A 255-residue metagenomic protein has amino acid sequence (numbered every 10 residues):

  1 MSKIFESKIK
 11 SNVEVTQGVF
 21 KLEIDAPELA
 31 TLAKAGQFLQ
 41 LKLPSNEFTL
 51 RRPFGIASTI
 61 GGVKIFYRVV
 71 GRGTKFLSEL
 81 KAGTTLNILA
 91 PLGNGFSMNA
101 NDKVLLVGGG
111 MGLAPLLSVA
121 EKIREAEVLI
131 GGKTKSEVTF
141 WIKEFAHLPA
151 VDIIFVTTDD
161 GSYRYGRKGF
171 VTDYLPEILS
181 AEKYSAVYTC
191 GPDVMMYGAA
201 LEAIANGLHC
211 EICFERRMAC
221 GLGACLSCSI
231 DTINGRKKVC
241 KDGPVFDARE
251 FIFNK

Functional and structural regions predicted by a protein language model:
S2-A82, K133: Ferredoxin-reductase
K3, R236-K255: Short, basic/aromatic-enriched C-terminal tail that caps enzymatic domains
E47-F54, G93-D102, C240: Short, Lys/Arg- and Gly-enriched loop/turn segments at beta-strand edges
R72-I212: FNR/FR-type flavoprotein reductase catalytic core
K135-E137, S162-Y163, R217-G221, F246: Short gly/pro/ser/thr-enriched loop/turn and capping motifs at secondary-structure boundaries
D193-V194, E215-P244: Local cysteine-cluster metal-coordination motifs and their immediate loop/turn environment, predominantly Fe-S cluster
